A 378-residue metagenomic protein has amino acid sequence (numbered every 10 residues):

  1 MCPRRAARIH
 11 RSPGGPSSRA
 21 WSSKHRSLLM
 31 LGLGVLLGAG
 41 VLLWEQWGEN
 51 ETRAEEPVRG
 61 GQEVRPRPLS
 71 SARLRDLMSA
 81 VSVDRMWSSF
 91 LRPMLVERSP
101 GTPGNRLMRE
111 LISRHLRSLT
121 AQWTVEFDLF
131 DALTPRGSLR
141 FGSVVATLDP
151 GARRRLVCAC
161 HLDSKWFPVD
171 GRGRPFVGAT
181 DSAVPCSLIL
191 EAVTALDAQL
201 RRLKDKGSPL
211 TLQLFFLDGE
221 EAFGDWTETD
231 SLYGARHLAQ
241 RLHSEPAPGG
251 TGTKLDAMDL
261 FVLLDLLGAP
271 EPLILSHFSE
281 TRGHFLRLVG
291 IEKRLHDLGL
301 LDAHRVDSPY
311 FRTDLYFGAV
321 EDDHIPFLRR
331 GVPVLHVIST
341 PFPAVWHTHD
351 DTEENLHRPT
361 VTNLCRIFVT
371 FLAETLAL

Functional and structural regions predicted by a protein language model:
M1-S23: Short, low-complexity, Lys/Arg-enriched N-terminal segments of secretory-pathway carbohydrate enzymes
C2, V145-T147, L156-A159, Q213-F216 (+3 more regions): Structural recognition of the beta-strand scaffold that forms the well-ordered cores of secreted hydrolase catalytic
S22-L29, V41-G151: A non-catalytic alpha/beta surface segment that caps or lines the substrate-entry region of metallo-dependent hydrolase
R65, L260, L266-L378: Active-site-adjacent substrate-binding region of metalloamidase/peptidase-like peptide-processing proteins
R73-V81, M94-G104, F130-P135, D170-A183 (+6 more regions): Second-shell loop/turn segments in exported
D84-P93, S118-T120, P135-L203, G207-L217 (+1 more regions): Catalytic-core environment of secreted peptidases
R85-P93, P103, L107-S118, V184 (+7 more regions): Extracytoplasmic/secreted proteins, especially bacterial periplasmic and envelope-associated proteins
G173-H296, Y316: Acidic/histidine-rich catalytic neighborhood of metal-dependent amide-processing enzymes
